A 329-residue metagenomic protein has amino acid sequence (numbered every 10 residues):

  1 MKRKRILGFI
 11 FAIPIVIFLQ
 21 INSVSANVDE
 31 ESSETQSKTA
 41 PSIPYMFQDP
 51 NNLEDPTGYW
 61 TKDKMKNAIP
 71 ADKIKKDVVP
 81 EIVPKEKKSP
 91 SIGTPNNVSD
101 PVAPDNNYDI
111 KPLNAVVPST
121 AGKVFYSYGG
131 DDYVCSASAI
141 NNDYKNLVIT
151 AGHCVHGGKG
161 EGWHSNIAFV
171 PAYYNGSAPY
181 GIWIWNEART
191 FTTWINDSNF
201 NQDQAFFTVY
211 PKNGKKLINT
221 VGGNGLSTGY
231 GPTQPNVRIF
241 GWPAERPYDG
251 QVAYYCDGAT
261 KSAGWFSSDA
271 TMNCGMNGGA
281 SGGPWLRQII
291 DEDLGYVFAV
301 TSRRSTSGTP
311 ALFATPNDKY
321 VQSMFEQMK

Functional and structural regions predicted by a protein language model:
K2-A26: Sec-dependent N-terminal signal peptides of Gram-positive bacterial secreted proteins and lipoproteins
N27-N141: Protease-domain processing segments flanking chymotrypsin-fold serine proteases, especially trypsin-like
A103-Y133, I140-N141, E161-G162, N166-K216: Conserved catalytic-core segment of clan PA serine endopeptidases
T150: Cytochrome P450 catalytic-core helices
C154-H156, Y173-S177, P211-G214, P243-E245 (+2 more regions): Acidic glycine-/aspartate-rich tracts in secreted/extracellular proteins
F200-N273: Chymotrypsin/trypsin-fold serine protease catalytic domain
G275-V300: Catalytic nucleophile loop of clan PA
F298-K329: C-terminal cap/linker of serine protease catalytic domains
